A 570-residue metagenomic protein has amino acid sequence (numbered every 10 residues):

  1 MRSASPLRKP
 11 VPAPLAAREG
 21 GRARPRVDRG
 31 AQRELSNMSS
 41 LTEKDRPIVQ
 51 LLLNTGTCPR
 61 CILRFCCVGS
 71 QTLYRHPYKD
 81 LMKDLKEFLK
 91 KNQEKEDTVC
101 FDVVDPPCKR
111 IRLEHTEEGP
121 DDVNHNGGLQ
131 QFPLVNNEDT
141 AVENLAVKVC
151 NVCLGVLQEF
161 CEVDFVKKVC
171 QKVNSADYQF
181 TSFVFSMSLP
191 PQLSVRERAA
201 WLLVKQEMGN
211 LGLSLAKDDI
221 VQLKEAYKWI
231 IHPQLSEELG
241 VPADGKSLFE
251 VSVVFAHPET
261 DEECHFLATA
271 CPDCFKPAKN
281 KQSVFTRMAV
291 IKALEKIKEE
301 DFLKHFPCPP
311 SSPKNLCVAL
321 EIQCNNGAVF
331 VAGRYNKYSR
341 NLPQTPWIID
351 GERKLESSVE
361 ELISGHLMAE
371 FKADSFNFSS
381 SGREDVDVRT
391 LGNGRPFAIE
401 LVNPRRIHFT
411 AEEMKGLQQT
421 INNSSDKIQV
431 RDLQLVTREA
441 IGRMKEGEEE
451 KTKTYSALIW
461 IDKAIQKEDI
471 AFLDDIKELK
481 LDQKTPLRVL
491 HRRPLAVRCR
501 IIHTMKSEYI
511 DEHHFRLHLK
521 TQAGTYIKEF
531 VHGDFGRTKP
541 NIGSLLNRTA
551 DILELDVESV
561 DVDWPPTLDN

Functional and structural regions predicted by a protein language model:
R2, P6-P14, R24-N570: RNA pseudouridine synthases
